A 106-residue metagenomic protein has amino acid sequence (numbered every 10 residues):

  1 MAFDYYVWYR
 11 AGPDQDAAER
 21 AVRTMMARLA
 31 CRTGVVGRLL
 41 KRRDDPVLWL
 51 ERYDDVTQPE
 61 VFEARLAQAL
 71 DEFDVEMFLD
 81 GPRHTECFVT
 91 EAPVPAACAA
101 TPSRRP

Functional and structural regions predicted by a protein language model:
M1-A67, P82-P106: Short S/T/G/P-rich N-terminal loop/turn motif that feeds into the first structured element of a domain
V75: Arginine/glycine-rich "motif VI" loop of SF2 helicases in the C-terminal RecA-like domain
